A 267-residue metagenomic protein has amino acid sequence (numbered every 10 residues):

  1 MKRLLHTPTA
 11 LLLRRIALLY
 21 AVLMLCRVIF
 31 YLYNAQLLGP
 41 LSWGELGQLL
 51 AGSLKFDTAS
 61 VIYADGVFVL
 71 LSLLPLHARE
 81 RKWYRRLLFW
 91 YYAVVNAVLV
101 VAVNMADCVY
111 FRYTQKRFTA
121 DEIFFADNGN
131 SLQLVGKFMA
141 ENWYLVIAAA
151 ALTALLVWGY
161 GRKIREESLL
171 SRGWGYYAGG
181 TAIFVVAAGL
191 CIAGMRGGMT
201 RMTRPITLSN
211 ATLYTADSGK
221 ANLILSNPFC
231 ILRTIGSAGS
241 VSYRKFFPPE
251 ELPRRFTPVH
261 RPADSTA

Functional and structural regions predicted by a protein language model:
R3-L225, R233: Transmembrane and membrane-interface helices of multi-pass, inner-membrane envelope-modifying transferases
T200-A267: Soluble catalytic regions of membrane-associated enzymes that act on cell-envelope and secretory-pathway components
